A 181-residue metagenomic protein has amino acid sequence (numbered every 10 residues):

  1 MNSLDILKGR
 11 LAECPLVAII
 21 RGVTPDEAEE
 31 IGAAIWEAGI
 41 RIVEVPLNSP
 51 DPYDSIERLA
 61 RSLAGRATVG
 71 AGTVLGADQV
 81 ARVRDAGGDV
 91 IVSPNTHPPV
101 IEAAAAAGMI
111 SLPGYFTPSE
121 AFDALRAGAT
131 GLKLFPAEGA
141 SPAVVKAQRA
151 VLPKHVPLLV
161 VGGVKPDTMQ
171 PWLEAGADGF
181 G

Functional and structural regions predicted by a protein language model:
M1-D89, T96, A106, R126 (+2 more regions): Conserved N-terminal beta1-alpha1 strand-loop-helix module at the mouth
R66, L75-E174, G181: Conserved anion-binding
